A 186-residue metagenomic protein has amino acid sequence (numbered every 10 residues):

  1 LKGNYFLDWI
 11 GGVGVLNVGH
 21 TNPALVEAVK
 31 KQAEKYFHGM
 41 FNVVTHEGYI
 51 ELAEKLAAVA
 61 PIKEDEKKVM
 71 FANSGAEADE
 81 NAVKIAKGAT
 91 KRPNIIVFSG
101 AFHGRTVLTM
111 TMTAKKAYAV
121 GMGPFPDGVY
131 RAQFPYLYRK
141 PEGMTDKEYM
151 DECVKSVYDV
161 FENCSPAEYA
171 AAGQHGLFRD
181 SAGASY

Functional and structural regions predicted by a protein language model:
L1-K2: Residue-level recognition of short loop/turn positions
Y5-R92: Glycine-rich loop-to-alpha-helix module at the N-terminal edge of alpha/beta enzyme cores
L7-I10, Q133, A171-L177: Short beta-strands and strand-loop turn motifs
G12, K35-Y36, Y136-R139, L177-S181: A short, flexible beta-alpha/helix-coil linker loop
L16-V18, R139-G143, D180-A184: A generic structural signal for short coil/turn motifs at secondary-structure boundaries
N42, D146-M150, A184: Hydrophobic alpha-helical scaffolding
E54-A170: PLP-dependent aspartate aminotransferase-fold enzymes
K155-V160, F178-Y186: Active-site core of PLP-dependent enzymes with the aminotransferase class I/II
